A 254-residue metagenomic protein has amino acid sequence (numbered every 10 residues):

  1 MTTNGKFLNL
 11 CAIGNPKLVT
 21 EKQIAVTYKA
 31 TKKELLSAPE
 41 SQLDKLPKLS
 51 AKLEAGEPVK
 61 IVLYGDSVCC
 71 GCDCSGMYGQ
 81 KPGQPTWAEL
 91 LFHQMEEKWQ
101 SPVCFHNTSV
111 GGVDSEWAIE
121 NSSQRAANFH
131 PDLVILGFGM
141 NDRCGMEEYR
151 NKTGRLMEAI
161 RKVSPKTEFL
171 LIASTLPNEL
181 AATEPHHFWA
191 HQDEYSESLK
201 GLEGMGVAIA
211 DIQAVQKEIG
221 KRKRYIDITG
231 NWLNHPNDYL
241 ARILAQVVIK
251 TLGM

Functional and structural regions predicted by a protein language model:
M1-S37: Beta-strand-enriched, solvent-exposed domains that form extended recognition/catalytic surfaces
I24-V26, I61, I209: Hydrophobic beta-strand residues in large extracellular and virion-surface proteins
E34-S37, S67-V68, C72-M77, N107-D114 (+5 more regions): Cell-envelope and extracellular/periplasmic
E34-T108, N121-H130: Serine-esterase "nucleophile elbow" of acetyl-processing enzymes
K60-V62, E89, H93-Q94, W99-F129 (+4 more regions): Internal alpha/beta domain cores that form substrate/cofactor-binding pockets in large enzymes and binding proteins
Q80-Q84, Y149, N237: Short, conserved glycine- and acidic-residue-centered signature motifs in active-site or ligand-binding loops
T175-M254: Catalytic His-Asp segment of secreted/periplasmic serine-dependent ester chemistry enzymes
